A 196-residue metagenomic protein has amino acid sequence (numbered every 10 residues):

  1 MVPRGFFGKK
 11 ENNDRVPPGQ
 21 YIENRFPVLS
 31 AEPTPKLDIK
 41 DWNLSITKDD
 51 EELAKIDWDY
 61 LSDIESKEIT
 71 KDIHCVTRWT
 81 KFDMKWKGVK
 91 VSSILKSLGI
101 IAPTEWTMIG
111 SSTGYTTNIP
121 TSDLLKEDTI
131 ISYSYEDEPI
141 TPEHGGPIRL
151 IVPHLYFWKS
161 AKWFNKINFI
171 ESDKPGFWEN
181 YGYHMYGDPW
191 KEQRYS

Functional and structural regions predicted by a protein language model:
V2-S196: Structured, non-membrane catalytic/scaffold regions adjacent to prosthetic-group chemistry
